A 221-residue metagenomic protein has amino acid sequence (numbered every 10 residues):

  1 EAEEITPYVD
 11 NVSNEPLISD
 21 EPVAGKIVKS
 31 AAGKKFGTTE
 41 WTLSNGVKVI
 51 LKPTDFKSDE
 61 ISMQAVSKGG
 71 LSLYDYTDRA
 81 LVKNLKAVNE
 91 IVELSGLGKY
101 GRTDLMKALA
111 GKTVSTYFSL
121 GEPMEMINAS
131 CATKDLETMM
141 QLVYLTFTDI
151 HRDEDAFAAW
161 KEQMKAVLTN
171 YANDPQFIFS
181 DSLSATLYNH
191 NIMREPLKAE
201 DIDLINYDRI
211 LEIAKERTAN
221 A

Functional and structural regions predicted by a protein language model:
E1, I50, K57-D149, W160-T169 (+2 more regions): M16 family metallopeptidases and their MPP-like homologs
E1-Y76: Proteolytic maturation boundary segments
P16-W41, S184-A221: Histidine-acidic residue clusters that define the catalytic metal-binding segment of zinc metallopeptidase domains
A31, D55, Y117-S119, K215-E216: Generic marker of residues within folded, mature protein domains
N45, D104, R209: Ca2+-coordinating acidic residues in Ca2+-binding motifs
